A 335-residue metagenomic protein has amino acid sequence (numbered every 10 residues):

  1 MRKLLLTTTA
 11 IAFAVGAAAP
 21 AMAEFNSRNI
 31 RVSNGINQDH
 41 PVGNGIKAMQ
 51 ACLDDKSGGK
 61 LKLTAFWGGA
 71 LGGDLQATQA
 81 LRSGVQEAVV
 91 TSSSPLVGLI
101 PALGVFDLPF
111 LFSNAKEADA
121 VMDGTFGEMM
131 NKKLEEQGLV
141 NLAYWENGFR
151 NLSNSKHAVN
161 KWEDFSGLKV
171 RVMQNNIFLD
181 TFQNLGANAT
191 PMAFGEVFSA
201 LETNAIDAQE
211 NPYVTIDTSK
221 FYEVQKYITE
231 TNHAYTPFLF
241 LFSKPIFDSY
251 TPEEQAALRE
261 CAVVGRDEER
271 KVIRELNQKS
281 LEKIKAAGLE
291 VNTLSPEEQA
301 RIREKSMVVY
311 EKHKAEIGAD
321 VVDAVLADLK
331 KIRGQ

Functional and structural regions predicted by a protein language model:
M1-L4: Positively charged n-region of N-terminal signal peptides that target proteins for export
L6-T8, D55: Generic detector of low-complexity/intrinsically disordered segments and short hydrophobic N-terminal stretches
T8-G16: Bacterial N-terminal signal peptides
V15-A23: Sec/Tat signal peptide C-region and signal peptidase I cleavage site
M22-E117, T125-Q335: N-terminal secretory/targeting leader peptides
